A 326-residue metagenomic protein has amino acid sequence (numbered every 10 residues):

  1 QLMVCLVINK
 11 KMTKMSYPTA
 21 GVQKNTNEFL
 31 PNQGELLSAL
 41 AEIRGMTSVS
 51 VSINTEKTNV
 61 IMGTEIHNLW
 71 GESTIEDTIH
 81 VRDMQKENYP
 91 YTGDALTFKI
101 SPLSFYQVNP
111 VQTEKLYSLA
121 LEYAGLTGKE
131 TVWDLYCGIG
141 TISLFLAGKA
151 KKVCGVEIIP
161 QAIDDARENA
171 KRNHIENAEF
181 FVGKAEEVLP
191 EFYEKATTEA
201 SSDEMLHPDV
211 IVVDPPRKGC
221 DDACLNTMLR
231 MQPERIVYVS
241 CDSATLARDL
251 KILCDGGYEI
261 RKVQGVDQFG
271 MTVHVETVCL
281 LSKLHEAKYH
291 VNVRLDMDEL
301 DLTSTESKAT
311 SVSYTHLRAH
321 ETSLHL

Functional and structural regions predicted by a protein language model:
Q1-V213, K218-N226, Q232, L295-R318: Accessory RNA-recognition modules of RNA-modification enzymes
N59, D221-D222, L246-A247, V273 (+1 more regions): Glycine/Thr-rich phosphate-binding loops of Rossmann-like dinucleotide-binding domains
L69-T74, A200-E204, I260-V263, L280 (+1 more regions): A polyampholytic, Gly/Pro-enriched intrinsically disordered region
W133, A178, R261, K288-H290: Acidic/polar loop patches that form or flank catalytic/metal-binding clefts of enzymes that bind anionic ligands
R235-L280: C-terminal substrate-binding/active-site "lid" region of AdoMet-derived donor-dependent transferases
Q268-S313: Substrate-binding/catalytic lobe of Class I Rossmann-like enzymes that use SAM or dcSAM, i.e., the mid-to-C-terminal
C279, T315-T322: Conserved small/polar residues in nucleotide/adenosyl-binding loops
L326: Cytosolic catalytic cores of cyclic-nucleotide second-messenger enzymes
